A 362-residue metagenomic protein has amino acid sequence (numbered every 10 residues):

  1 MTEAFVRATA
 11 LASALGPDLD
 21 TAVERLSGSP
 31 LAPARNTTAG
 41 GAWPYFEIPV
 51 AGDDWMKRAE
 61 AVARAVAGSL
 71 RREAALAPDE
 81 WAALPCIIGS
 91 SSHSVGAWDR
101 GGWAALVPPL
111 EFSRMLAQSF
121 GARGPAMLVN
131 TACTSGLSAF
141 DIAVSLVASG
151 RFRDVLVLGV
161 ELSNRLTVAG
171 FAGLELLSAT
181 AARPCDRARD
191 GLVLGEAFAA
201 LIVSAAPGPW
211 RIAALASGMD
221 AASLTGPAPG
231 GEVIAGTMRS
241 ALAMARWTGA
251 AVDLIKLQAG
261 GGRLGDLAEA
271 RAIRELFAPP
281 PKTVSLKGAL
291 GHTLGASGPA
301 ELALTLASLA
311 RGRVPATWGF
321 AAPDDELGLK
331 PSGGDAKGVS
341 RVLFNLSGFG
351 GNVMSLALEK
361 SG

Functional and structural regions predicted by a protein language model:
M1-A126, A148, N164, G173 (+3 more regions): Conserved "HGTGT" condensation-loop signature of ketosynthase/thiolase-family condensing enzymes that catalyze
N130: Aspartate-rich (DDxxD/NDxxD/DxxxD) Mg2+/diphosphate-binding motifs and their adjoining helix-loop segments
G136: Short conserved active-site loop signatures built around small residues
A139-F140: Active-site histidine-anchored catalytic micro-motif
R151-R153: Alpha-to-beta junction loops
